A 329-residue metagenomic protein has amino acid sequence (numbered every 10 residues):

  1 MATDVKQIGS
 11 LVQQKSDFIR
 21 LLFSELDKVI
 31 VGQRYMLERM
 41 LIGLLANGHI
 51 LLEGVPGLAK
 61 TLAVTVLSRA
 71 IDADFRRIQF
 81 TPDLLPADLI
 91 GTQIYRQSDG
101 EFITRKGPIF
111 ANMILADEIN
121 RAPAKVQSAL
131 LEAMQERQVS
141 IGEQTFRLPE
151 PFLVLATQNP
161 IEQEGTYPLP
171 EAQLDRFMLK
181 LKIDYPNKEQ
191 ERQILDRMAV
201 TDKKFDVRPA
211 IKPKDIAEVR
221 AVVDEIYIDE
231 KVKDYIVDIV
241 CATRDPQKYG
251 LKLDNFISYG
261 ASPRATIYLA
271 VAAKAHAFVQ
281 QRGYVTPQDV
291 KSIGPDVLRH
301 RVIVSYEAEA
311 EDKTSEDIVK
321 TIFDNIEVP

Functional and structural regions predicted by a protein language model:
M1-Q13, P246-P329: C-terminal engagement/docking regions of AAA+ P-loop ATPases
I8-S16, V29, T166-Y167, K180-L253 (+4 more regions): Conserved C-terminal "switch" segment of AAA+ ATPases
Q13-L58: Pre-Walker A (pre-P-loop) alpha-helix and adjacent loop at the N terminus of AAA/AAA+ ATPase modules, a conserved
R39-I42, Y95-L115: Conserved alpha-helical scaffold flanking the Walker A/P-loop in AAA+ ATPase domains
L44-T81: Walker A/P-loop
V55, L89, T157: P-loop (Walker A) phosphate-binding loop of NTP-binding proteins
I103-N112, I141-Q158, L169-M178: AAA+/SF3 P-loop NTPase mechanochemical coupling elements
P108-Q135, P149, E164-Q173, Y185-Q193: Conserved AAA+/SF3 P-loop NTPase catalytic/coupling segment centered on the Walker-B
